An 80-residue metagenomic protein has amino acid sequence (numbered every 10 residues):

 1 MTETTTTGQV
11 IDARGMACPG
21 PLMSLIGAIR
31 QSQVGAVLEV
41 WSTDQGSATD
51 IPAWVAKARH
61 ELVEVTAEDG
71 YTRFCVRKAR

Functional and structural regions predicted by a protein language model:
M1-T6, R77: Short, compositionally biased "basic patch" segments
T5-A13: Immediate flanking context of iron-sulfur cluster ligation sites
D12-T66: Amphipathic, hydrophobic secondary-structure cores in small proteins
D69-Y71: Short acidic/glycine-enriched loop/turn segments that link adjacent beta-strands
R73-R80: Core SAM-dependent methyltransferase catalytic element
